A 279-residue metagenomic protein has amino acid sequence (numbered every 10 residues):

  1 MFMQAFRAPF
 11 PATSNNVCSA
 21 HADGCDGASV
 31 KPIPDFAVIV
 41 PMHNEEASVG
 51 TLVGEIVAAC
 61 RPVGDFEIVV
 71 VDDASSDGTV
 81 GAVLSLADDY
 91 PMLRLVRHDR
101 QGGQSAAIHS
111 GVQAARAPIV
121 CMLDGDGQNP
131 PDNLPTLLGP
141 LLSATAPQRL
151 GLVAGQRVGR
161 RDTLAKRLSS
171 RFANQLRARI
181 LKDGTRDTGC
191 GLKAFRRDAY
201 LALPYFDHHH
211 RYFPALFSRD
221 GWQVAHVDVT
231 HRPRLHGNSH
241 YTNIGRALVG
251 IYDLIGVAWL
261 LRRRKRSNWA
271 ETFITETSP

Functional and structural regions predicted by a protein language model:
F2-I33, K182, D207-P279: Hydrophobic helical membrane-anchoring modules
D35-A37, E67: Cell-envelope/extracellular polymer assembly enzymes that use nucleotide-activated donors
M42, V71-D73, H98: Conserved sequence signature across two-component system core domains
E45-C60: Short, well-formed alpha-helical segments that are part of the catalytic scaffolds of diverse glycosyltransferases
E45-S48, S75, Q104, P130: Donor nucleotide-sugar binding loop of glycosyltransferases
F66-V69, V80-A114: Conserved donor nucleotide-binding strand/loop of the catalytic core
D72-G81, G127: A conserved acidic beta->alpha catalytic loop
V96-A114, I119-M122, Q128-R211, R232-Y252 (+1 more regions): Acceptor/aglycone-binding surface of glycosyltransferases and processive sugar-polymer synthases
